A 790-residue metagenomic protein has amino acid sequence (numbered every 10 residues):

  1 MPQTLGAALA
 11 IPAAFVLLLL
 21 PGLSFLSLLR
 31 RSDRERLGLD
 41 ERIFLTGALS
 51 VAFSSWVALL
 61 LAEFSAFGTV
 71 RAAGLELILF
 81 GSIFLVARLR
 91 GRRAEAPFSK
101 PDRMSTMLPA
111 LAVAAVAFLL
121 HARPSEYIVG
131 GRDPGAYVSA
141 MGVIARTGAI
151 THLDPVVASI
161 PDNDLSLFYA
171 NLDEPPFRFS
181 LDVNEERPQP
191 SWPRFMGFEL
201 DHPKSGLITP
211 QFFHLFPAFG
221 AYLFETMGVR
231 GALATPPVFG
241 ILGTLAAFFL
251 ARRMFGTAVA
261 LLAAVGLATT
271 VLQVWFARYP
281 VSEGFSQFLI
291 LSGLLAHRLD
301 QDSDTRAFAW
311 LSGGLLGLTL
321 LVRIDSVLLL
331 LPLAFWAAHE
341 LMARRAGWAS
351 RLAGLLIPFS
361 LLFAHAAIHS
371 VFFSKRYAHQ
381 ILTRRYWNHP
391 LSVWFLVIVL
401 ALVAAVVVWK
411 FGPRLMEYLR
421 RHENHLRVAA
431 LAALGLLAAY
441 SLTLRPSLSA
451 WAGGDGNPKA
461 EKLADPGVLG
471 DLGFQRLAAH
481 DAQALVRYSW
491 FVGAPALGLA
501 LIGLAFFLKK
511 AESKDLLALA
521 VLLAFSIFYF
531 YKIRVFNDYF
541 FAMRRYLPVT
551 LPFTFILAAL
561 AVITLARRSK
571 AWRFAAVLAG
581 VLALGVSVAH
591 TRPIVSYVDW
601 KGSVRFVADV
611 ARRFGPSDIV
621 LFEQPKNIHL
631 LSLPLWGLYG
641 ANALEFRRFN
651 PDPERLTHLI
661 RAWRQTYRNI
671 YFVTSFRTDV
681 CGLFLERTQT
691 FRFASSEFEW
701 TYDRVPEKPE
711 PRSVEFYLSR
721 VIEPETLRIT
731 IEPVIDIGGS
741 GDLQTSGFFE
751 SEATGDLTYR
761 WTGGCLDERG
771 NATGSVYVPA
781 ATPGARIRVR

Functional and structural regions predicted by a protein language model:
M1-M107, H339, A343-K509, I660 (+6 more regions): Membrane-embedded, hydrophobic transmembrane alpha-helices
D40-F44, R230, A247-T269, Q287-F288 (+3 more regions): Transmembrane-helix signature of polytopic, membrane-embedded enzymes that assemble or transfer cell-envelope glycans
F80-R88, G231-M254, S292, I502-A505: Transmembrane-helix motifs of polytopic, lipid-linked glycan transferases
V113-A122, E126, S326, A439-L444 (+3 more regions): Transmembrane alpha-helical segments
R146-F224, K459-D481, N537: Interfacial juxtamembrane loops and adjacent helix segments that form the catalytic/substrate-binding surfaces
P236, L272-S286, I324-D325: Short acidic/glycine- and proline-prone juxtamembrane loop motifs at membrane-interface regions of multi-pass membrane
L250, A263-A264, A268, F308-R323 (+2 more regions): Membrane-interface alpha helices of multi-pass inner-membrane proteins
G293-L311, H339-G347: Membrane-interface transmembrane helices that cradle and orient dolichyl/undecaprenyl
